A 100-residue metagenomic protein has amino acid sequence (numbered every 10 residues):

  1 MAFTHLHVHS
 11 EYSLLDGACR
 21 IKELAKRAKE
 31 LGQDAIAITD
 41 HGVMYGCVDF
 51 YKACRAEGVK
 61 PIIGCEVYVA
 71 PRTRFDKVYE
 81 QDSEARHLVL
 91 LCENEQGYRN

Functional and structural regions predicted by a protein language model:
M1-N100: Phosphodiester-processing cores and adjacent nucleic acid-binding clamps
